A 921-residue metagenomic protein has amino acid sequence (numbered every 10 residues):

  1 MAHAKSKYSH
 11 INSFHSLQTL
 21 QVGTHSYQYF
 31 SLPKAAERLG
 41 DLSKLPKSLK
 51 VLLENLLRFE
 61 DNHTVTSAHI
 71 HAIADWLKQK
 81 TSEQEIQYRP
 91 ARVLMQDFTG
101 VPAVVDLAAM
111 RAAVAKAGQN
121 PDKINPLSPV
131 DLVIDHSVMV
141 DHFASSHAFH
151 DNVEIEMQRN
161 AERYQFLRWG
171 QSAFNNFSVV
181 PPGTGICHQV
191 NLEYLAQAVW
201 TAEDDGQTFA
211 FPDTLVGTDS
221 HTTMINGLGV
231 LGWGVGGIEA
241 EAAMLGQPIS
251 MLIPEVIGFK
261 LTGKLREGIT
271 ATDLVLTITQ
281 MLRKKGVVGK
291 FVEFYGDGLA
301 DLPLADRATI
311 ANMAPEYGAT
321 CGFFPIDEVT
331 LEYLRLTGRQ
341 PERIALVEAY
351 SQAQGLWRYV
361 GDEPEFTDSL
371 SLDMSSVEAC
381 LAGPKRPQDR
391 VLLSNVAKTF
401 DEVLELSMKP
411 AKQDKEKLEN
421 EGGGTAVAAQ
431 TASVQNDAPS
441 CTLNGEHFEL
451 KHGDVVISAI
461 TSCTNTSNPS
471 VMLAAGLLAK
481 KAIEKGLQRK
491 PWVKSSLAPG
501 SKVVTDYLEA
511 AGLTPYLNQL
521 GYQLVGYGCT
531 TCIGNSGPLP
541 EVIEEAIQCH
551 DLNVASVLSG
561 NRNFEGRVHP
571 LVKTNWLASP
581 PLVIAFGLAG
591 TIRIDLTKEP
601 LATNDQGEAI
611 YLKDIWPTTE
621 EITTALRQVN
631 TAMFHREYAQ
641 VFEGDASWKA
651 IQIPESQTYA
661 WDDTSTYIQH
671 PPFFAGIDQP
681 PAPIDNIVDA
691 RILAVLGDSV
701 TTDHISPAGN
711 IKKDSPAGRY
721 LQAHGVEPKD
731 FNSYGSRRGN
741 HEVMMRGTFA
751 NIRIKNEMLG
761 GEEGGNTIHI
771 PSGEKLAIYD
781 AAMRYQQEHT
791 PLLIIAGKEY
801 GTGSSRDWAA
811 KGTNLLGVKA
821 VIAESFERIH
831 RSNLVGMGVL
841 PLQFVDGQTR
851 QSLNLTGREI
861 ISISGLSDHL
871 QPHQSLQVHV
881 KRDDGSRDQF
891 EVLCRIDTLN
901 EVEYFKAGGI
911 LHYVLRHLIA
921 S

Functional and structural regions predicted by a protein language model:
A2-S921: Fe-S-dependent hydro-lyases/dehydratases of central metabolism
